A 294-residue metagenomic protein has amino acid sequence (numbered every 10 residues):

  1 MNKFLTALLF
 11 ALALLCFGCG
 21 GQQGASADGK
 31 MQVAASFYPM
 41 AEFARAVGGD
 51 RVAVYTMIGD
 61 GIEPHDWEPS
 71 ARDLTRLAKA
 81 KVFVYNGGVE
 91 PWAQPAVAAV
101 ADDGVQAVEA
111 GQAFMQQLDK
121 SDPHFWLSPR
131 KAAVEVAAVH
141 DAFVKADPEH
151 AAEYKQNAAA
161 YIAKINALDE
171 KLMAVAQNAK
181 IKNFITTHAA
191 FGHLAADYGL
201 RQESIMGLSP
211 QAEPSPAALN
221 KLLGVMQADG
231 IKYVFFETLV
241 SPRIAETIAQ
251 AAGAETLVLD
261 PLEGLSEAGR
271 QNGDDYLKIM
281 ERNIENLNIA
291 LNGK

Functional and structural regions predicted by a protein language model:
M1-K30: Short, low-complexity disordered leader/linker segments with a strong preference for bacterial N-terminal type II
C19-K294: Extracytoplasmic metal-acquisition and chelation regions
